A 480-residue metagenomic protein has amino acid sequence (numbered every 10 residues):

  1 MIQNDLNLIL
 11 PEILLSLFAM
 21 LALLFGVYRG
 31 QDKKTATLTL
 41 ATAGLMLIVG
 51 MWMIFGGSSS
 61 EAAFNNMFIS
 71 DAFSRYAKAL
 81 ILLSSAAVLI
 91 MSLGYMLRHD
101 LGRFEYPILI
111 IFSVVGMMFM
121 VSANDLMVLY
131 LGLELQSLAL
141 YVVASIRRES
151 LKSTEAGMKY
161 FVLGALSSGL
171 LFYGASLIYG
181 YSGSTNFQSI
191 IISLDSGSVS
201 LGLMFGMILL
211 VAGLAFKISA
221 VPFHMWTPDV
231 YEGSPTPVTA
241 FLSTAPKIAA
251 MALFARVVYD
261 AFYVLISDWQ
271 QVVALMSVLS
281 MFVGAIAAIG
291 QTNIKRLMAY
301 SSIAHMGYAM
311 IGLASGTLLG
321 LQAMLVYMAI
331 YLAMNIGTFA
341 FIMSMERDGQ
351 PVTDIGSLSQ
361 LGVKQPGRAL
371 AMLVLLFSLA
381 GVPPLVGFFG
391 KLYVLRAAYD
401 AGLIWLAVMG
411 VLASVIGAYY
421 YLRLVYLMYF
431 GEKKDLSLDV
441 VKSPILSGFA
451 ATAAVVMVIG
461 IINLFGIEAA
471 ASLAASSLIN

Functional and structural regions predicted by a protein language model:
M1-N480: Alpha-helical transmembrane segments of multi-pass membrane proteins predominantly involved in bioenergetics
